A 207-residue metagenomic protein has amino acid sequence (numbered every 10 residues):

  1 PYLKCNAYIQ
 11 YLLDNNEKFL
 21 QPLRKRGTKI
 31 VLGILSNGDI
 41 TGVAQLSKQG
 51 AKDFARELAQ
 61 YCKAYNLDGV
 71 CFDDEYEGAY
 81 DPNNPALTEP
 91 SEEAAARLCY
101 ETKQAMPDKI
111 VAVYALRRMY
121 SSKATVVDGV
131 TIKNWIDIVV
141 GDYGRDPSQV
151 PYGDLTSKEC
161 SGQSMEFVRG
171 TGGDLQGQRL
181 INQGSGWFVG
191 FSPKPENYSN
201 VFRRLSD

Functional and structural regions predicted by a protein language model:
P1-D207: Secreted glycan hydrolases and related glycan-binding modules that recognize and/or cleave
